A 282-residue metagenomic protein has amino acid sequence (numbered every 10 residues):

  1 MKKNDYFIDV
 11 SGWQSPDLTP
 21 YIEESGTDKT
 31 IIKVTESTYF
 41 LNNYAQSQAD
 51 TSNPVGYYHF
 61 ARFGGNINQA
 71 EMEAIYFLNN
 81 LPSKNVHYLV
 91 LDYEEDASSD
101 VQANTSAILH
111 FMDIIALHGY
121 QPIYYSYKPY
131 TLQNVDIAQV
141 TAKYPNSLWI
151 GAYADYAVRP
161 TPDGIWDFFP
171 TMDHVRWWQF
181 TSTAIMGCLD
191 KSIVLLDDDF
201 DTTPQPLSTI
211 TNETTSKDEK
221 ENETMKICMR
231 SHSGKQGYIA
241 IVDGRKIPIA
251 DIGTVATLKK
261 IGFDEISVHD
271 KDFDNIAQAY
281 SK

Functional and structural regions predicted by a protein language model:
M1-Q14, T19-E24, T141-K220: Functionally critical loop-and-helix segments that line ligand-binding/catalytic clefts of soluble enzyme domains
K2-Q121: Substrate-binding cleft of extracellular glycoside hydrolase catalytic domains
F7-D9, K29-K33, G56-Y58, V90 (+5 more regions): Ordered hydrophobic segments in well-structured contexts
P16-P20, E24, N79, A138 (+5 more regions): Polar/charged alpha-helical tracts
F60, Y125-Y127, F180, R230 (+1 more regions): Conserved beta-strand termini and adjacent loop/short-helix elements that scaffold enzyme active sites in alpha/beta
I67, L132-N134, P248-G253: Short acidic/glycine-rich loop or secondary-structure boundary segments that cap or lie
H87-I165: Catalytic domains of cell-wall/extracellular-matrix polysaccharide-remodeling enzymes, centered on de-N-acetylation
S216-K282: Short, surface-exposed polybasic-aromatic patches that bind anionic ligands, especially phosphate groups
